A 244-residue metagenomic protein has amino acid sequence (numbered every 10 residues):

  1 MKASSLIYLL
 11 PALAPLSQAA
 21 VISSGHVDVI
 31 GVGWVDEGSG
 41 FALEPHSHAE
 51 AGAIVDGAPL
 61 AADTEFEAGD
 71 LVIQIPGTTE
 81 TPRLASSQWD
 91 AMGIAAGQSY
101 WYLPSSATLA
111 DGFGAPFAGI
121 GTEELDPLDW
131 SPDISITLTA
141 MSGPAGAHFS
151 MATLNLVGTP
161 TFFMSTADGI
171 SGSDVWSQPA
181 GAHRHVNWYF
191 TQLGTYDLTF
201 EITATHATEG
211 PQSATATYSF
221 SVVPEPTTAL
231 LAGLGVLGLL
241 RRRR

Functional and structural regions predicted by a protein language model:
M1-I7, P226: Bacterial N-terminal signal peptides that target proteins for export
Y8-P15: Bacterial N-terminal signal peptides
A20-A182, Q212-A214: Phosphate/adenylate-binding glycine loop and adjacent helical scaffold
R184, Q192-Y196: Short tyrosine-centred short linear motifs in exposed loops/low-complexity segments
F200-I202: Hydrophobic/tyrosine-rich beta-strand signature of extracellular beta-sandwich/beta-rich modules, prominently
T205-E209: Short, solvent-exposed loop/turn segments at the edges of extracellular beta-sandwich modules
A214-S221: C-terminal edge beta-strand
P224-R242: A short, hydrophobic C-terminal helix/tail in secreted or cell-surface proteins
